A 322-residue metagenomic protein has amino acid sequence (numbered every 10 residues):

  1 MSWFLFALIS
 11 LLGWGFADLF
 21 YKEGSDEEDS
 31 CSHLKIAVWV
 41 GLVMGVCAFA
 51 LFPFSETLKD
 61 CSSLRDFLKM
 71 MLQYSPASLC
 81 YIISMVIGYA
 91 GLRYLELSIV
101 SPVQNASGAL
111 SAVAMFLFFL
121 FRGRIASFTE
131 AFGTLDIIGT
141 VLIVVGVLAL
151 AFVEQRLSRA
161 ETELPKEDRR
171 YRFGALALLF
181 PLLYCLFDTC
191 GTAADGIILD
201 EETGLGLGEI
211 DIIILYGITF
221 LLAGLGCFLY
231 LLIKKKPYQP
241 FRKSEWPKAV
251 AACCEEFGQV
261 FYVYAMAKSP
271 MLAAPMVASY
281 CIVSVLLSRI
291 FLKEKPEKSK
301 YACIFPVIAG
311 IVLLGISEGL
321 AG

Functional and structural regions predicted by a protein language model:
M1-L79, M85-L95, V144-L182, D200-C253 (+4 more regions): Membrane-interface interhelical linkers
D26-K35, S107, A114-G133, T203-I212 (+1 more regions): Short, charged helix-to-loop "capping" segments that act as catalytic/coupling loops
C47-E56, A112-F128, F132, C185-D200 (+2 more regions): Hydrophobic alpha-helical transmembrane segments in multi-pass integral membrane proteins
A48, A106, A112-F116, T129-L157 (+1 more regions): Hydrophobic transmembrane alpha-helices of multi-pass small-molecule transport proteins
A77-Y81, G88-L120, A131-I143, G217 (+2 more regions): Specific alpha-helical transmembrane segments that line the substrate/conduction pathway and gating interfaces
K268-A309, G315: C-terminal transmembrane helix pair
